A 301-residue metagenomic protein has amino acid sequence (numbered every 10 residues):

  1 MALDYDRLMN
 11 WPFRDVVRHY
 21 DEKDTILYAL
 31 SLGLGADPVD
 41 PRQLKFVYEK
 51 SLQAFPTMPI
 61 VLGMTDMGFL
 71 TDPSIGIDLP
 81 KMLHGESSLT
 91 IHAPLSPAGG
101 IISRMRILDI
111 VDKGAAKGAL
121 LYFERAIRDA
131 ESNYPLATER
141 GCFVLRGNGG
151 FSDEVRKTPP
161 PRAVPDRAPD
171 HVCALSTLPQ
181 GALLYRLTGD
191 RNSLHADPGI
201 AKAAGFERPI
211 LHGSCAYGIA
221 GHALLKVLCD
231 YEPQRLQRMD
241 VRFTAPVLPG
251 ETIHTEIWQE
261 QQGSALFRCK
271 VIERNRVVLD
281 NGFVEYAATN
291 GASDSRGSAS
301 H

Functional and structural regions predicted by a protein language model:
M1-G100, L228, A288: Hydrophobic, proline/glycine-rich low-complexity stretches
M1-N10, R14, T65, M82-C173 (+2 more regions): HotDog/MaoC-like acyl-thioester-processing domains
A2-V47, R156-A216, A223-K226: A contiguous, surface-exposed recognition patch within enzymatic or periplasmic domains that forms
P12, H19, Q43-V47, A54-V61 (+15 more regions): Residue-level preference for alpha-helix termini and adjacent loops
D21, L62-F69, F143-N148, T177-T188: Phosphate-binding glycine-rich loops and adjacent basic patches that engage nucleotide phosphates, nucleic-acid
G199-V278: Catalytic-pocket segment enriched in acidic/His residues
